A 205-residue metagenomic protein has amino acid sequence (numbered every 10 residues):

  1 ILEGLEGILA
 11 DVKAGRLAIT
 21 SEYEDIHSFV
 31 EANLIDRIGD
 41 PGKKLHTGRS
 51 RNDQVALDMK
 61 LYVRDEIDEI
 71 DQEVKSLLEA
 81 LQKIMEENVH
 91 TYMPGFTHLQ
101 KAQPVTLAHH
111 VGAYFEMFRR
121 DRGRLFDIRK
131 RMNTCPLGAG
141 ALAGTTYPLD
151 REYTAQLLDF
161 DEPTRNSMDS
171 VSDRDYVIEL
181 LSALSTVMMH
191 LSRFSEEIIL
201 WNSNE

Functional and structural regions predicted by a protein language model:
I1-G138, L149-Q156, E162: A helix-coil-helix interface module used to build multimeric assemblies and to scaffold catalytic/cofactor sites
T20, E24, I67, D71 (+6 more regions): Hydrophobic alpha-helical scaffolding
A143-T146, I199: Amphipathic alpha-helical interaction elements
D159-E205: Acidic, glycine-rich loop-and-beta core segments that form the ion-binding/anion-interacting portion of active sites
